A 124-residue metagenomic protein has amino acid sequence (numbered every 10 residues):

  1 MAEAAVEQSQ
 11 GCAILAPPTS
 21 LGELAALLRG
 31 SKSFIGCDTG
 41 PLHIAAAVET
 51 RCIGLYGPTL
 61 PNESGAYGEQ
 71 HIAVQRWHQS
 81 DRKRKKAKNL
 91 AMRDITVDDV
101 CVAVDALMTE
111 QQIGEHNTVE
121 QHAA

Functional and structural regions predicted by a protein language model:
M1-G57: Donor-binding and catalytic core of enzymes assembling or modifying cell-surface/extracellular glycoconjugates
E7, G11, H43-E115, Q121-A124: Nucleotide-sugar donor-binding patch of glycosyltransferase catalytic domains
